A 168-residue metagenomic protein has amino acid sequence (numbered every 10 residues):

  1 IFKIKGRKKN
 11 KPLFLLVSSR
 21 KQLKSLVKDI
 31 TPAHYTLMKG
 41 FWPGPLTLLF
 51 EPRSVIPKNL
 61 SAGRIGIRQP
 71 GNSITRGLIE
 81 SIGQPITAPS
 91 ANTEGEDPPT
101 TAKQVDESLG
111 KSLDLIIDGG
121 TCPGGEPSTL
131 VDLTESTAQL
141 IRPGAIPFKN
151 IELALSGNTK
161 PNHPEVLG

Functional and structural regions predicted by a protein language model:
I1-G168: Active-site-adjacent structural elements in enzyme catalytic cores
